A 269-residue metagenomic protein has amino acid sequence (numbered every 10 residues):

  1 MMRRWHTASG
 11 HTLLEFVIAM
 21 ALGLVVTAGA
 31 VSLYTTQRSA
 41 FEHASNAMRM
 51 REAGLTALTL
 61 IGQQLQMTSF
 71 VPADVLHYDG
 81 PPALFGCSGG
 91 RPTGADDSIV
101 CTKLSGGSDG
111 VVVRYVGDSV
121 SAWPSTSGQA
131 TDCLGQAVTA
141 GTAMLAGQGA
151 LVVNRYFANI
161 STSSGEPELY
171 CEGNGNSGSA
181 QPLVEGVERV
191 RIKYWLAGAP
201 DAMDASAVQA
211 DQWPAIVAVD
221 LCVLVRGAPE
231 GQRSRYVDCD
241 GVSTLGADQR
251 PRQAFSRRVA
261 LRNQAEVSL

Functional and structural regions predicted by a protein language model:
M2-R4, S9-T68: Aliphatic-rich helix starts adjacent to a transmembrane/signal segment
H11-L14, D109-V111, N154, P167 (+2 more regions): Residue-level detector of short, conserved catalytic/binding motifs and their immediate flanks
E15, G23-L24, V31, R38-A40 (+6 more regions): Homeobox/homeodomain signature
T36-N46, V152-S177, V237-V242: Short, compositionally biased strand/turn segments that nucleate or flank brief secondary-structure elements
S45, R49, A53-T59, Q63-T68 (+6 more regions): Short linear sequence signals and composition-biased patches located at protein termini or domain-edge surfaces
H77-S163, Y170-E172: C-terminal globular interaction/adhesion domains in large, modular proteins
